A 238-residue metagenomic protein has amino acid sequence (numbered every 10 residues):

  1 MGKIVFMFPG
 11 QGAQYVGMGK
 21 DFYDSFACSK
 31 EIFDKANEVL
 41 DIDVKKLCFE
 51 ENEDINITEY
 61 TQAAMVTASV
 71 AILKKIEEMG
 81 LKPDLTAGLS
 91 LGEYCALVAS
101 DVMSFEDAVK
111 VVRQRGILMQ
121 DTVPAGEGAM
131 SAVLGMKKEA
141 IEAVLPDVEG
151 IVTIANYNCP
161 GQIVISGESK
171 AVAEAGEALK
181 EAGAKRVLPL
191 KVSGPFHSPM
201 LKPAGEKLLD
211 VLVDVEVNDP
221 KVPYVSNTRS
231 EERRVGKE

Functional and structural regions predicted by a protein language model:
G2-I141, R186, L190: FabD-like malonyl-/acyl-CoA
Q11-A13, L40, S100-R234: Alpha/beta catalytic cores of group-transfer enzymes, especially the acyltransferase/condensing modules of polyketide
G236-E238: Positively charged, low-complexity/disordered segments
